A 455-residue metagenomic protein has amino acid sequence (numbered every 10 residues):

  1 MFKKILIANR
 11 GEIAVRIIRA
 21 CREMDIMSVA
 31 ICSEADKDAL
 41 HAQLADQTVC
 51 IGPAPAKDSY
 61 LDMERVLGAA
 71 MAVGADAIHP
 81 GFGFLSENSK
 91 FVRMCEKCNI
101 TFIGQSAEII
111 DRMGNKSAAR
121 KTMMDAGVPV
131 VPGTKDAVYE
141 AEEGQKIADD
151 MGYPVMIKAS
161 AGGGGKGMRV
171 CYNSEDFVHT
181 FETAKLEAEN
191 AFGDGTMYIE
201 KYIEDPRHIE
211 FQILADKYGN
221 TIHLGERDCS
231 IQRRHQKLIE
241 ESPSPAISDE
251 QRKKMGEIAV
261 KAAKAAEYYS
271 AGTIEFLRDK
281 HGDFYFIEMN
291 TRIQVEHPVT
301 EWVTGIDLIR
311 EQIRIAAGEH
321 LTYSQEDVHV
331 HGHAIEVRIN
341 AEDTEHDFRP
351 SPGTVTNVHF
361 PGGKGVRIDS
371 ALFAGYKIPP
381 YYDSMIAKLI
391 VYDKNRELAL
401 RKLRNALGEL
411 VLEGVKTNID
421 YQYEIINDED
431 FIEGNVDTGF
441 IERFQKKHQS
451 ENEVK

Functional and structural regions predicted by a protein language model:
M1-I274, R278-N290, Q294: N-terminal beta-alpha lobe that positions the nucleotide/phosphoryl donor in ATP/NTP-coupled carboxylate activation
P298-K455: Catalytic cores of soluble metabolic enzymes centered on carboxylation/carboxyl-transfer
